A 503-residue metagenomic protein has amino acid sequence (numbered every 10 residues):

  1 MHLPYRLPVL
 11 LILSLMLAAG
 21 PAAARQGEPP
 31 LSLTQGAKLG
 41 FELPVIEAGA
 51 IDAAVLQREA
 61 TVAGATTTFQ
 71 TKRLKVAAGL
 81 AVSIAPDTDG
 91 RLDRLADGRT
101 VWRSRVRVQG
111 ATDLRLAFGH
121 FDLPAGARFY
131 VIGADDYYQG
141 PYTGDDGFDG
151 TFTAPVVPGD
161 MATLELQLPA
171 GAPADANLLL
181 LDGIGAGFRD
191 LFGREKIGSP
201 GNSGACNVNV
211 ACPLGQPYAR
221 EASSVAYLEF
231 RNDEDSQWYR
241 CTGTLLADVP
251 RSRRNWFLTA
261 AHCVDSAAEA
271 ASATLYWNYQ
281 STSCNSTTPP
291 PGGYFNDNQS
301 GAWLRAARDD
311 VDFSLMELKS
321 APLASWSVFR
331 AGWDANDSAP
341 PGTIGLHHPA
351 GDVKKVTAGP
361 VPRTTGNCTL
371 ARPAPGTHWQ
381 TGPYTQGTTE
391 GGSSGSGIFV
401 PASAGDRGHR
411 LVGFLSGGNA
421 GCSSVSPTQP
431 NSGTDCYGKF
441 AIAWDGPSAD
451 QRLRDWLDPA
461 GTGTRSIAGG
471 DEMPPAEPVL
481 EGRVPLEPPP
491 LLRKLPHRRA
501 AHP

Functional and structural regions predicted by a protein language model:
M1-V9: Bacterial N-terminal signal peptides that target proteins for export
P8-A18: Bacterial N-terminal signal peptides
A24-R105, F148-V156, D160-A247, G470-P503: Protease-domain processing segments flanking chymotrypsin-fold serine proteases, especially trypsin-like
V108-R115: Extended extracellular/luminal ectodomain segments enriched in beta-structured repeat modules
D122-Y137: Short, surface-exposed beta-strand/strand-loop-strand elements in extracellular ectodomains
V156-G382, G391: Serine endopeptidase catalytic core focused on the charge-relay Asp
T244-R254, G387-L415: Catalytic nucleophile loop of clan PA
F257, T274-L275, N285-D297, R305-R308 (+2 more regions): C-terminal subregion of chymotrypsin/trypsin-like serine protease catalytic domains
